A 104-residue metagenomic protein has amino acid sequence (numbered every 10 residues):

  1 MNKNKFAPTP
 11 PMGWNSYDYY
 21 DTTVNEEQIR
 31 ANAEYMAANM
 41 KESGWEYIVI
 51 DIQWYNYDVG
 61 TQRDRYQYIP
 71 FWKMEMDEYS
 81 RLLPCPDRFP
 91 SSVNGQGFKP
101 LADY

Functional and structural regions predicted by a protein language model:
M1-Y19, T23-E26: Mature N-terminal, pre-catalytic/accessory segment of carbohydrate-active enzymes
I29: N-terminal, post-signal-peptide metal-ligating segments of extracellular/periplasmic oxidoreductases, dominated by
N32, M36-Y104: Aromatic-lined carbohydrate-binding/catalytic grooves of carbohydrate-active enzymes
